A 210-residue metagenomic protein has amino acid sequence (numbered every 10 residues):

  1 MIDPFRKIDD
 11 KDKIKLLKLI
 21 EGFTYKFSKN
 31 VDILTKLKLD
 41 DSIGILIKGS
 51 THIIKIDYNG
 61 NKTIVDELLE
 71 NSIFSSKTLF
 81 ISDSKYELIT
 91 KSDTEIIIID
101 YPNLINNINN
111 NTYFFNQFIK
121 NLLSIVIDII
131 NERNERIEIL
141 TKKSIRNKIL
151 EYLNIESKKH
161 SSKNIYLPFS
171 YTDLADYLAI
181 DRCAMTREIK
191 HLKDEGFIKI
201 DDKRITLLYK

Functional and structural regions predicted by a protein language model:
M1-D32, D40, L68, I73-F74 (+1 more regions): Cyclic nucleotide-binding regulatory module and flanking cytosolic helices
D41-I54, E70-N71: Glycine- and acidic-residue-biased ligand/ion/polar-headgroup-sensing regions
K48, S92-D93, D202: Residue-level signal for tight coil/turn positions that link beta-strands
T51-T63: A short beta-strand-loop-beta hairpin characteristic of the jelly-roll/cupin
I64-L123: Cyclic-nucleotide recognition modules
N116-A179: Polybasic "coupling" helices that flank or enter modular domains
N154-K210: Phosphate-/nucleic-acid-contacting segments
